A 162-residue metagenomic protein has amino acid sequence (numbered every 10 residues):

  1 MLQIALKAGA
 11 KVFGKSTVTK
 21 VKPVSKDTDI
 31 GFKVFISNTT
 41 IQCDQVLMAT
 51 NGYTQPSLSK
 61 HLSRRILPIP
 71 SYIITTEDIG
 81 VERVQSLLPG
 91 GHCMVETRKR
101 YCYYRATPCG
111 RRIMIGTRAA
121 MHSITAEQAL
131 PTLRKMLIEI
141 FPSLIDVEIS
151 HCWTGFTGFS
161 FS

Functional and structural regions predicted by a protein language model:
M1-D44: Helical element adjacent to the flavin cofactor pocket in flavoenzyme catalytic cores
K20, T39-S162: Active-site substrate-recognition segment that forms the wall of the catalytic cavity or substrate channel
